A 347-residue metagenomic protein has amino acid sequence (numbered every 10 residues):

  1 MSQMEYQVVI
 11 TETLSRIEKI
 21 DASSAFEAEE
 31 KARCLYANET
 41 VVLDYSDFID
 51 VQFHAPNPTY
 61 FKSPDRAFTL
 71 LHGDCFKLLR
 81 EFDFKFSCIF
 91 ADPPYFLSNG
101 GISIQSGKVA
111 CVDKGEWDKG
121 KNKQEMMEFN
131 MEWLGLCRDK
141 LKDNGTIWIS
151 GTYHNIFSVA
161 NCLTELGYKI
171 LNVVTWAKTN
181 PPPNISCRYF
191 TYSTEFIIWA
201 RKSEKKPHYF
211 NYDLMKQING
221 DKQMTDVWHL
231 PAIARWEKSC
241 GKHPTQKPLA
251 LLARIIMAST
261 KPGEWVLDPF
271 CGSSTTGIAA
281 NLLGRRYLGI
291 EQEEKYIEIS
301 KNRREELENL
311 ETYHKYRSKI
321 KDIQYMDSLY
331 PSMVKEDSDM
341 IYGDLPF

Functional and structural regions predicted by a protein language model:
S2-L14: Short aromatic-glycine-(Arg/Gly/Cys) micro-motifs in beta-strand/loop hairpins
S15-S23: A short, exposed loop/beta-hairpin motif centered on an aromatic-Gly-Thr core
S24-V41: A short, charged, amphipathic alpha-helix used as a generic interaction element across diverse proteins
N38-P58: Short, mixed-charge low-complexity intrinsically disordered segments
P56-I299, Y342-F347: Core catalytic lobe of class I
T59-L79, L307-S338: S-adenosyl-L-methionine
E291-Y313, R317: A contiguous, mid-protein "functional segment" used to position or interact with cofactors/ions or partner subunits
